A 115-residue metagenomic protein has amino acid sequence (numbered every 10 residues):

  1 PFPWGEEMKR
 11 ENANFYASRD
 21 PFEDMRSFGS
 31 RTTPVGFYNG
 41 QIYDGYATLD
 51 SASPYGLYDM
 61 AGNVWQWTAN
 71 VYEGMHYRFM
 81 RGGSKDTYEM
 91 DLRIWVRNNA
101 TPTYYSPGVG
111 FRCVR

Functional and structural regions predicted by a protein language model:
P1-N98, P102-P107: Functional-site microenvironments in short loops/helix caps that host divalent-cation chemistry
P107-R115: Short, structured beta-strand segments at or near domain termini in extracellular proteins/domains
